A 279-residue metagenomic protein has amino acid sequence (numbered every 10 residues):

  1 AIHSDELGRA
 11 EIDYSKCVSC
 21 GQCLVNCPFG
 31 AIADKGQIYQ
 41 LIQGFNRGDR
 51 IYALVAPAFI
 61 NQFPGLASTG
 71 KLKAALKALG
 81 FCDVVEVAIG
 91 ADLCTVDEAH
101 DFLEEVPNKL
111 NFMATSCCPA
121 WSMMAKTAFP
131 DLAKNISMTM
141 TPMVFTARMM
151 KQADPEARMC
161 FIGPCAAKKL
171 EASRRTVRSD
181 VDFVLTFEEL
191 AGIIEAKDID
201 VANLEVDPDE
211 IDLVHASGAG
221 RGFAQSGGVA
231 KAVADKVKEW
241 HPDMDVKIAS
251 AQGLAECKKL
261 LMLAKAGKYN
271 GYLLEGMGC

Functional and structural regions predicted by a protein language model:
A1-V18, Q22-I38: Iron-sulfur cluster-binding cysteine motifs and their immediate structural context in ferredoxin-like electron-transfer
C17-C23, C27, C117-C118, C165 (+1 more regions): Disulfide-bonded cysteines in secreted/extracellular proteins and peptides
D34-G278: Iron-sulfur-associated redox domains of electron-transfer enzymes in respiratory and anaerobic energy metabolism
